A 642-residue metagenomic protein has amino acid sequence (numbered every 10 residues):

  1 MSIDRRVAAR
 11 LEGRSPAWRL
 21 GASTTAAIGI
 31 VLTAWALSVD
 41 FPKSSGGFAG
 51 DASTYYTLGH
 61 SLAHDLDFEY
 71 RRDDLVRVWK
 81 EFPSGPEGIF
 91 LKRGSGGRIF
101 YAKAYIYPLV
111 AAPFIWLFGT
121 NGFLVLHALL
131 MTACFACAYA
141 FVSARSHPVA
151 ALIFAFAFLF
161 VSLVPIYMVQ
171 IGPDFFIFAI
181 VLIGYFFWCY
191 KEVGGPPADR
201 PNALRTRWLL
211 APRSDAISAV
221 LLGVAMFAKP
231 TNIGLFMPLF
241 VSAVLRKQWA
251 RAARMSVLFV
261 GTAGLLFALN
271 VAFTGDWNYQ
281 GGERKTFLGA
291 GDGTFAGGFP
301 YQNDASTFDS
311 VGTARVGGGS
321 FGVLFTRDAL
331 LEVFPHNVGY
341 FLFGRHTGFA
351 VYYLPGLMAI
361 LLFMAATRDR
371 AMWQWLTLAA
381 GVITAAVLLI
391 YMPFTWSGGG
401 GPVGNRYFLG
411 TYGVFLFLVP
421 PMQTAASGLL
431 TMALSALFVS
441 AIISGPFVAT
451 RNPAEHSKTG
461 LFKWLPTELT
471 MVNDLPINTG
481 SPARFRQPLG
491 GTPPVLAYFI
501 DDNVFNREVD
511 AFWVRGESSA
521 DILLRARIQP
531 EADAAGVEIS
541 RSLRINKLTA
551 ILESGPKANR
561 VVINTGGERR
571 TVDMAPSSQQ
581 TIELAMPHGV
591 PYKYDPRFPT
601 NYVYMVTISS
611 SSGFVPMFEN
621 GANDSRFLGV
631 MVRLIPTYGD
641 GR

Functional and structural regions predicted by a protein language model:
M1-D40, S143, A211-S214, R251-L258 (+4 more regions): Start-transfer (signal-anchor) and selected internal transmembrane alpha helices of multi-pass inner/ER membrane
R6, V193, A198, G234-A268 (+1 more regions): Perimembrane helix-loop-helix junctions
G59, F154-L159, R205-K229, F236-A243 (+1 more regions): Membrane-interface alpha helices of multi-pass inner-membrane proteins
H64-Y107, A111-I115, R284-E332: Interfacial juxtamembrane loops and adjacent helix segments that form the catalytic/substrate-binding surfaces
G122-S146, A179, I183-F186, M364: Transmembrane-helix motifs of polytopic, lipid-linked glycan transferases
A138-S162, F178-A179, I183, A198-N202: Transmembrane-helix signature of polytopic, membrane-embedded enzymes that assemble or transfer cell-envelope glycans
F240-A243, F341, F349-Q374, L378-G381 (+2 more regions): Hydrophobic, aromatic-rich transmembrane alpha-helices and their immediate juxtamembrane boundary segments
A252-L362, L378-Y391, S440-P453: Membrane-lumen/periplasm interface segments of specific transmembrane helices in polyprenyl phosphate-linked
